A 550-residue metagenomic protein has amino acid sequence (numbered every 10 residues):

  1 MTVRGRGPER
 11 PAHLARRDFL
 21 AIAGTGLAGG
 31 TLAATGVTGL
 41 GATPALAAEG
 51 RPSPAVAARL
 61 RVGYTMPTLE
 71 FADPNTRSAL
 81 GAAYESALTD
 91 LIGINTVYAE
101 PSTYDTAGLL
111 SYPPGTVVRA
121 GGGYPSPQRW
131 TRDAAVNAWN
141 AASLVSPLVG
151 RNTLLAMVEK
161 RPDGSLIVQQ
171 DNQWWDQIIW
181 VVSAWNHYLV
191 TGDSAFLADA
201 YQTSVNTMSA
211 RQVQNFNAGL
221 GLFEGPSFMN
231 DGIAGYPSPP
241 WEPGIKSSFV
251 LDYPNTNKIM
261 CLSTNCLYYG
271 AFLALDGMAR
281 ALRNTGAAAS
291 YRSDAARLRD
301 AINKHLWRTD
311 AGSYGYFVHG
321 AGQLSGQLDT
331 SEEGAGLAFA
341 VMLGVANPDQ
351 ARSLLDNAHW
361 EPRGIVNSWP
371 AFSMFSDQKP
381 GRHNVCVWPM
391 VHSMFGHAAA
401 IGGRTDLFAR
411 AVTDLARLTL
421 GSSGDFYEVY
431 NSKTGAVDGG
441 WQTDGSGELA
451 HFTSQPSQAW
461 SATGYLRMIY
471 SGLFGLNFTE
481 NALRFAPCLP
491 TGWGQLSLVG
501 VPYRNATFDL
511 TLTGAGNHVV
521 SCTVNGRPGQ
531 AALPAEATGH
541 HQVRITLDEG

Functional and structural regions predicted by a protein language model:
M1-D18, T25-G29, A33-A34, T38-P44: N-terminal secretory signal peptides
G30, L148, T191, A279-L282 (+3 more regions): Long alpha-helical scaffolds in large eukaryotic adaptor/regulatory proteins, encompassing alpha-solenoid repeat systems
L32-T38, V145-V149, V345-A351, G403-D406 (+1 more regions): Short helix-capping/linker segments at secondary-structure and domain boundaries
P44-P127, S194-F196, V205-Q212, A279-A287 (+2 more regions): Acidic/polar, glycine-enriched structural segments that form the non-catalytic walls/loops of the carbohydrate-binding
P74-P127, L148-Q170, N217-I259, D300-P389 (+5 more regions): Extended glycan-interaction surfaces of carbohydrate-active proteins
P127-E242, C261-Y269, C386-A399, T405-F408 (+2 more regions): Aromatic-rich carbohydrate-recognition surfaces in CAZymes
N265-H305: Active-site neighborhood of glycoside hydrolase catalytic domains
M394, A398-G550: Non-catalytic C-terminal accessory modules of carbohydrate-active enzymes
